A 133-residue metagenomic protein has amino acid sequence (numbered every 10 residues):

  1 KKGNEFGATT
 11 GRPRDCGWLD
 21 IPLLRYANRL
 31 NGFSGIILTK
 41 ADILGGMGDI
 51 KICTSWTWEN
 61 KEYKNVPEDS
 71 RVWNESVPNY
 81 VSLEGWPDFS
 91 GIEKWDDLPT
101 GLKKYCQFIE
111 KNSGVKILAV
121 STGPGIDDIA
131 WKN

Functional and structural regions predicted by a protein language model:
K1-N133: Non-transmembrane, aqueous-exposed alpha-helical and coiled segments at domain scale
